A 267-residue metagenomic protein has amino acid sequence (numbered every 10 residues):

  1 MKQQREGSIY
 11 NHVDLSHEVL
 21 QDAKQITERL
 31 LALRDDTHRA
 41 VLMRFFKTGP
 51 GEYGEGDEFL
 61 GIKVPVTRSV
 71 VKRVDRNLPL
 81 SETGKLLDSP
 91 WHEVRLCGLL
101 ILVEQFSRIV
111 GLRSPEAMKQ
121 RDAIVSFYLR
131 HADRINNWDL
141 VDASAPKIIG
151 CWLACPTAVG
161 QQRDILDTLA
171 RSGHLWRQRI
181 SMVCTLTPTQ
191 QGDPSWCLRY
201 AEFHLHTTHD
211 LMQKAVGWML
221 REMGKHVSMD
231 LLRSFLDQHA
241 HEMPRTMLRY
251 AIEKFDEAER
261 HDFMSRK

Functional and structural regions predicted by a protein language model:
K2-K267: Alpha-helical scaffold domains
